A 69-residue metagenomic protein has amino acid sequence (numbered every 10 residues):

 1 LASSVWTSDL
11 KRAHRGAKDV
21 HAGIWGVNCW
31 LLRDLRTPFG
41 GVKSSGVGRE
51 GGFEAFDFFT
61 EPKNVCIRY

Functional and structural regions predicted by a protein language model:
L1-Y69: Conserved C-terminal structural/oligomerization subdomain of aldehyde/semialdehyde dehydrogenase
